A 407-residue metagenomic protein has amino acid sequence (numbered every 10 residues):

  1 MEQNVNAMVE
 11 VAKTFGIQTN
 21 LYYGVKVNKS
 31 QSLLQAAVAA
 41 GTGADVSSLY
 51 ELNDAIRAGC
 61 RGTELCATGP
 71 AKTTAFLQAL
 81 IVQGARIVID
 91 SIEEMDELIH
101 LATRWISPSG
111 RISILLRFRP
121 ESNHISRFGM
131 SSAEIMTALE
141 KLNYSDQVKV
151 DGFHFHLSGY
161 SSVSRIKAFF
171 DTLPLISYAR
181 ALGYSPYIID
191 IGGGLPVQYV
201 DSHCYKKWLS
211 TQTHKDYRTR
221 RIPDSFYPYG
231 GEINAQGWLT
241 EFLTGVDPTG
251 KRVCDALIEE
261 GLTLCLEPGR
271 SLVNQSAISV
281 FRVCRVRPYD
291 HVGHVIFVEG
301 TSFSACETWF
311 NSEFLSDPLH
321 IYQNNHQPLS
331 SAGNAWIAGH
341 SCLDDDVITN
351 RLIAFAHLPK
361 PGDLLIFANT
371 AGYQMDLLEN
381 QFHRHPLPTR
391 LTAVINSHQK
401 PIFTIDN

Functional and structural regions predicted by a protein language model:
E2-A7, D171: A non-catalytic, amphipathic alpha-helix used as a structural packing/dimerization or gating element in enzyme scaffolds
T14: Noncatalytic, basic helical substrate-engagement surface that gates or grips nucleic-acid strands
Q18-I188, C284: Active-site-proximal beta-alpha core segment in soluble small-molecule metabolic enzymes
K29-S32, N53-D54, T73-T74, D96 (+9 more regions): Flexible loop/turn segments at secondary-structure boundaries
T63, A85, I112-I114, D146 (+10 more regions): Structural beta-strand/beta-sheet cores of well-ordered domains, especially the beta-sheet scaffolds that support
P120-S276: Active-site loop/helix belt of alpha/beta enzymes
Y217, I222-N407: Charged (often Lys/Glu-rich) extended helix/loop segments that serve as interaction or gating elements
